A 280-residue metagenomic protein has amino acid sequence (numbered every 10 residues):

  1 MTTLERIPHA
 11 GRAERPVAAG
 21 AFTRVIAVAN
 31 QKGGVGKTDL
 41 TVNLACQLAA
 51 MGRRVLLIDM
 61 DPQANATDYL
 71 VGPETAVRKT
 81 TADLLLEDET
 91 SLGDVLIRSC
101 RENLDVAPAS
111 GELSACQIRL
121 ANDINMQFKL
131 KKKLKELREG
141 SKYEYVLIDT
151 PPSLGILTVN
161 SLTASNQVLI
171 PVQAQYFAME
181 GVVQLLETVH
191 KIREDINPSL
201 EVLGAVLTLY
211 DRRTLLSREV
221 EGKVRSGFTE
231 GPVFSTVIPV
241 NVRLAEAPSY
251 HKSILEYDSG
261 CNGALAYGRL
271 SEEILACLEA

Functional and structural regions predicted by a protein language model:
M1-A280: P-loop NTP-binding core
